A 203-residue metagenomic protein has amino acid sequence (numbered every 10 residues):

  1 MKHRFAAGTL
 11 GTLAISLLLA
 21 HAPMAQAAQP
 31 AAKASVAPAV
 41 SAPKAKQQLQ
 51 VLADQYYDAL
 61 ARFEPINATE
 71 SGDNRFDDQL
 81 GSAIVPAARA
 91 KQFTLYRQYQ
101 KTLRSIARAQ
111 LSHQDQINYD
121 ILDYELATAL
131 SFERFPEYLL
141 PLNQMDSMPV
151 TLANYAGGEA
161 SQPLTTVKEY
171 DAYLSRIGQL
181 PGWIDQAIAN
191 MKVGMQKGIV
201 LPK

Functional and structural regions predicted by a protein language model:
M1-R4: N-terminal secretory signal peptides that target proteins for export/translocation
T9-A20: Bacterial N-terminal signal peptides
A22-M24: Compositionally biased low-complexity segments enriched in histidine and/or tyrosine
Q26-K203: N-terminal maturation segment of proteins
